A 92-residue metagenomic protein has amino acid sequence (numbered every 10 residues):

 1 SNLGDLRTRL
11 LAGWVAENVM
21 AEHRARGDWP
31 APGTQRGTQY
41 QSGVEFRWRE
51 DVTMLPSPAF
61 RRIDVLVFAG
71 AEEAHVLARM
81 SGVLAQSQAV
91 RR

Functional and structural regions predicted by a protein language model:
S1-R92: Flexible, low-complexity segments enriched in proline/glycine/serine and punctuated by aromatic residues
